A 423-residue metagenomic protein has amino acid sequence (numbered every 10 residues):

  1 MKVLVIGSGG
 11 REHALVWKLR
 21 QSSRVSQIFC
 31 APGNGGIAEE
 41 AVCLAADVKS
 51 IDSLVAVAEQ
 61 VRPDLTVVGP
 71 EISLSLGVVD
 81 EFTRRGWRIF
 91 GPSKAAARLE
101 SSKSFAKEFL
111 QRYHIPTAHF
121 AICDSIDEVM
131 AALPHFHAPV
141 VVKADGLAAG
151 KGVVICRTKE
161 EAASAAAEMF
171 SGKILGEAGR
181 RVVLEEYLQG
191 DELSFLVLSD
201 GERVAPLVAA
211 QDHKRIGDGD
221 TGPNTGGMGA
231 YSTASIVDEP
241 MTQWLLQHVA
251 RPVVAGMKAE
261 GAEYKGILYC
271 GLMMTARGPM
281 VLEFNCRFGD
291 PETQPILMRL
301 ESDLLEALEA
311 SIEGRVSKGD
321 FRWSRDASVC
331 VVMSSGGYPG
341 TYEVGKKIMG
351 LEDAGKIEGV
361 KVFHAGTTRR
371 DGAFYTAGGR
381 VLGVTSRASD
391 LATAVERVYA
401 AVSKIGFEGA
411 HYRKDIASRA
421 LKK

Functional and structural regions predicted by a protein language model:
M1-K94: ATP-binding N-terminal substructure of ATP-dependent carboxylate-amine bond-forming enzymes
C43-S50, A121-S125, C156: Short acidic-hydrophobic, aromatic-tinged amphipathic segments that line or gate anion-handling sites
P92-G152: A conserved helix-loop-beta module that forms one wall/lid of the active-site cleft in ATP-utilizing catalytic domains
G152, C156-T293: Internal nucleotide-binding/catalytic subdomain
L246-L268, N285-I357: Active-site "cap" helix and flanking loop/linker of ATP-utilizing ligase/carboxylase catalytic domains
V344-G383: Generic long, charged, amphipathic alpha-helical segments
T367-D371, Y375-K423: Generic C-terminus detector
